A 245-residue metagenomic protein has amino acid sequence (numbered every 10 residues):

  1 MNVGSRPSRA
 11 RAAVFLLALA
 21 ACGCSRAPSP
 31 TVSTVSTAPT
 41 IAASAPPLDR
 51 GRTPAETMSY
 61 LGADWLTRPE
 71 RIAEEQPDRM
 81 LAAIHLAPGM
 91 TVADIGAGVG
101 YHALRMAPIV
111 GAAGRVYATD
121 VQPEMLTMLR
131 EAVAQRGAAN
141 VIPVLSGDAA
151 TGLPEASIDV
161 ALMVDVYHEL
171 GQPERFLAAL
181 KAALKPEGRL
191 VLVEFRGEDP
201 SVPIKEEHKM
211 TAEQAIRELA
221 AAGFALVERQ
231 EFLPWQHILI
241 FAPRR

Functional and structural regions predicted by a protein language model:
A20-G23: C-terminal motif of bacterial Sec signal peptides marking the signal peptidase cleavage site
S25-A93: Class I SAM-dependent transferase core
V92, A161-L162: Hydrophobic beta-strand segment of the Class I
A93-T151: Class I SAM-dependent methyltransferase SAM/SAH-binding core
A107-P108, E174-R189: A short glycine-rich, Lys/Arg-flanked "PGG" loop and its adjoining helix->strand segment in the class I
T151-A161: A short acidic, Gly/Pro-enriched loop at the edge of an enzyme's catalytic core that lines a small-molecule cofactor
R189-I216: Conserved class I S-adenosyl-L-methionine
E228-R245: Core SAM-dependent methyltransferase catalytic element
